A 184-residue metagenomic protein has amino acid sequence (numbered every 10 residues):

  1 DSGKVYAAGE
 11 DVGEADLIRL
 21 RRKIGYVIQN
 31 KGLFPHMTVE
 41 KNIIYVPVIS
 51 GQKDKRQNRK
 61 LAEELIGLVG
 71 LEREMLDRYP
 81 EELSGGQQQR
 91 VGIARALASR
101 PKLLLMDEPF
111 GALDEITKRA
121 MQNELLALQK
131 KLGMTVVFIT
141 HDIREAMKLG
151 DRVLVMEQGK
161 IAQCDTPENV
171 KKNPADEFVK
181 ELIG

Functional and structural regions predicted by a protein language model:
S2-D11, L20: Conserved ABC transporter NBD signature motif
R56-E74, A127: Conserved ABC ATPase "signature" region
Y79-L83, Q87: Conserved ABC ATPase signature
R100: Conserved catalytic motifs of ABC-family nucleotide-binding domains
L104-D107: Catalytic Walker B motif of ABC-type/P-loop ATPase nucleotide-binding domains
C164-D165, N173: ABC ATPase "signature
